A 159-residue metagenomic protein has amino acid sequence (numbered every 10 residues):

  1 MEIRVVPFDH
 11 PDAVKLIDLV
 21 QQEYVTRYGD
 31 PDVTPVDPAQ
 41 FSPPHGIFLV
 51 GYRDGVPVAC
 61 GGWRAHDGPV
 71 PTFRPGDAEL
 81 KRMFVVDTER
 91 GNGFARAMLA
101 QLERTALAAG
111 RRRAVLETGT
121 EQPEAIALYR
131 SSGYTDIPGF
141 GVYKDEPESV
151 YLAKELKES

Functional and structural regions predicted by a protein language model:
M1-K81, V86-T88, L99-Q101, T105 (+2 more regions): Acetyl-CoA-dependent GNAT
F8, V115-T118, I126, R130-Y151: Conserved catalytic-core motifs of GNAT/GCN5-like acyltransferases
G55, G93, G110: Conserved G/P- and acidic residue-centered "switch" motifs that form tight phosphate/ATP-binding loops in soluble
V86-T88, N92, T120: Active-site acidic-Proline motif in GNAT/NAT acetyltransferases
G91, R104-A108, T135: Conserved amphipathic alpha-helical interaction elements at protein-protein interfaces in regulatory, energy-coupling
L99, A106-T118: Conserved GNAT acetyl-CoA-binding A-motif
P123: Conserved catalytic core of two-component sensor histidine kinases
